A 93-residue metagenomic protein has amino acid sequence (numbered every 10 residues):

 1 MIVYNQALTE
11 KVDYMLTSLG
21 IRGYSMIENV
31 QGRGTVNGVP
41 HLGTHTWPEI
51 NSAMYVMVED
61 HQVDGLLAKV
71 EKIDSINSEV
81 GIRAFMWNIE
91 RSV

Functional and structural regions predicted by a protein language model:
M1-V93: Positively charged, small/polar-rich N-terminal and surface patches that mediate targeting and assembly and bind
